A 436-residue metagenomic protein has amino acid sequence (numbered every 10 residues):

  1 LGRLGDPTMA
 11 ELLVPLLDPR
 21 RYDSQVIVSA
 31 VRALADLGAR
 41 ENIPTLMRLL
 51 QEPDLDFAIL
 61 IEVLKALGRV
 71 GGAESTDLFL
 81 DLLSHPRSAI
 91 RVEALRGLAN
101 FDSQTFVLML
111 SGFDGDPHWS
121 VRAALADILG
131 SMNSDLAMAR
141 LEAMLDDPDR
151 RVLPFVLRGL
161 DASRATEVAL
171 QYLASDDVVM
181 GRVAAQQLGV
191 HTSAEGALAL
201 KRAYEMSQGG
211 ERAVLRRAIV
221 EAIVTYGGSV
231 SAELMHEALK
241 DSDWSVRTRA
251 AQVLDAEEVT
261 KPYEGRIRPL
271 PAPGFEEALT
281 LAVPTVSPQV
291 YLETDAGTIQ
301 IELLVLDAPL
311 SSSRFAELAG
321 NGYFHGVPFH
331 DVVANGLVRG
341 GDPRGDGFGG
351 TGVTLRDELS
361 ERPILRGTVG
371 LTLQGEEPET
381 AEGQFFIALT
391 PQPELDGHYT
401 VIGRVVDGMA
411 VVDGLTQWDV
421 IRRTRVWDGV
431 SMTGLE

Functional and structural regions predicted by a protein language model:
L1-P7, P15-D18, S24-R40, R48-Q51 (+13 more regions): Structural detector for internal amphipathic alpha-helices that build alpha-solenoid repeat scaffolds
E11, P44, D413: Alpha-helical elements of the RecA-like P-loop NTPase motor core of helicases
R20-R21, P53-D54, Y323, V406: Residues at alpha-helix boundaries and short interhelical turns
Q51-P53, N100, S131, D161-A162 (+1 more regions): Hydrophobic transmembrane alpha-helix bundles
E52, H85, T294: Acidic surface patches and DE-rich sequence motifs
P86, P117: Flexible gly/pro/ser-rich segments immediately N-terminal to CXXCH heme-c attachment motifs in exported/periplasmic
V179, V190-E436: Cyclophilin-like peptidyl-prolyl cis-trans isomerases
